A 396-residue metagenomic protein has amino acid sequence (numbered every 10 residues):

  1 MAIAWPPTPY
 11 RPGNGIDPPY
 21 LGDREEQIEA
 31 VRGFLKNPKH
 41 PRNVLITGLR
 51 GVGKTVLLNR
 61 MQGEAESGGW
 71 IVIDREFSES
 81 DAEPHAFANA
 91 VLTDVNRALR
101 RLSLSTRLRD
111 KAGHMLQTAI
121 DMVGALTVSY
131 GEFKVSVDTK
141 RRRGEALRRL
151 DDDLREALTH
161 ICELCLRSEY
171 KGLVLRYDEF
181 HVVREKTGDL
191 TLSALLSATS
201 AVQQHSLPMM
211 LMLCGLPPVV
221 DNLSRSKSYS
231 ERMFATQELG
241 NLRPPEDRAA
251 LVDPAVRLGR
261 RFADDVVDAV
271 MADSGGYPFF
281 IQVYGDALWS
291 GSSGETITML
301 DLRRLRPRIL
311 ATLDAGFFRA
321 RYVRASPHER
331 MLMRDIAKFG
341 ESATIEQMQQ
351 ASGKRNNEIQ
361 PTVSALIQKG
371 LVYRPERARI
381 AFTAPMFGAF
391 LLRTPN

Functional and structural regions predicted by a protein language model:
M1-V44, Q203, M386: A short, basic N-terminal segment
A2-T8, R42, D265, R303-N396: C-terminal leucine-rich, beta-strand-based interaction scaffolds used for sensing/assembly
L35, G275, W289, R334-E341: Short, locally clustered residues in the helix-turn-helix/winged-helix DNA-binding domain
H40-V52, V56-Y177, V183-D189, M209: P-loop NTPase nucleotide-binding core
E64, A287, A365-K369: Alpha-helical DNA-recognition elements
L166-E169, L173-R176, H181-K227: Sensor-1/coupling segment of RecA-like P-loop NTPase cores
R225-G240: A short helix-turn-beta junction within AAA+ P-loop NTPase domains corresponding to the substrate/partner-engaging
D247-G316: Amphipathic alpha-helical "lid/sensor" segments that cap RecA-like P-loop NTPase cores
